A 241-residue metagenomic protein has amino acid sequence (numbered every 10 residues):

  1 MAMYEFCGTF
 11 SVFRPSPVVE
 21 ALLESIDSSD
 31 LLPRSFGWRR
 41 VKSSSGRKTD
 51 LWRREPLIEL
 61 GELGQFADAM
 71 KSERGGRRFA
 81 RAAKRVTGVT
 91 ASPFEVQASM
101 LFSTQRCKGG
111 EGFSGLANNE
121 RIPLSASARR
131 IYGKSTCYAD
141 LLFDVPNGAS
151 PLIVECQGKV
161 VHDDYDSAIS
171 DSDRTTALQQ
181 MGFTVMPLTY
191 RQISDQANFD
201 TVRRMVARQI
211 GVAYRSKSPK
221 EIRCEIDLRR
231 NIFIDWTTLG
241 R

Functional and structural regions predicted by a protein language model:
M1-F66: Nuclease-adjacent, charged terminal/linker segments that flank catalytic cores
G46, D50-R241: Surface segments flanking catalytic/ligand-binding clefts of nucleic-acid enzymes
